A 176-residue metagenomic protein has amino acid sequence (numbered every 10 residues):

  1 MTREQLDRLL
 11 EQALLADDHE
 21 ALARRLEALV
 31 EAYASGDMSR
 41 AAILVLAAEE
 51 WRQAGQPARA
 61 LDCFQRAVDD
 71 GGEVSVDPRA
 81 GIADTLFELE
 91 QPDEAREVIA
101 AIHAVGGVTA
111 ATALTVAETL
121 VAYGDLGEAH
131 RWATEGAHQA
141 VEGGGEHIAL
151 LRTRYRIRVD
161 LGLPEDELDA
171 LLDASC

Functional and structural regions predicted by a protein language model:
M1-A54, E165, A170-C176: N-terminal alpha-helical interaction modules that lie
Q5-L9, L44, R79, A113 (+2 more regions): TPR repeat positional signature
A13-A16, W51, L86, L120 (+1 more regions): Residue at a conserved register position within TPR or TPR-like alpha-solenoid repeats
H19-L22, P57, P92, L126: TPR-repeat structural position
A23-E27, L61, V68, R96 (+2 more regions): Tetratricopeptide repeat
L29-D37, A67-E73, E142-G144: Flexible helix-coil transition and linker loops at the boundaries of alpha-helical arrays
M38-T115: Alpha-helical adaptor scaffolds
A104-G107, V121-G144, A170-C176: TPR/TPR-like (Sel1-like) alpha-helical repeat modules
